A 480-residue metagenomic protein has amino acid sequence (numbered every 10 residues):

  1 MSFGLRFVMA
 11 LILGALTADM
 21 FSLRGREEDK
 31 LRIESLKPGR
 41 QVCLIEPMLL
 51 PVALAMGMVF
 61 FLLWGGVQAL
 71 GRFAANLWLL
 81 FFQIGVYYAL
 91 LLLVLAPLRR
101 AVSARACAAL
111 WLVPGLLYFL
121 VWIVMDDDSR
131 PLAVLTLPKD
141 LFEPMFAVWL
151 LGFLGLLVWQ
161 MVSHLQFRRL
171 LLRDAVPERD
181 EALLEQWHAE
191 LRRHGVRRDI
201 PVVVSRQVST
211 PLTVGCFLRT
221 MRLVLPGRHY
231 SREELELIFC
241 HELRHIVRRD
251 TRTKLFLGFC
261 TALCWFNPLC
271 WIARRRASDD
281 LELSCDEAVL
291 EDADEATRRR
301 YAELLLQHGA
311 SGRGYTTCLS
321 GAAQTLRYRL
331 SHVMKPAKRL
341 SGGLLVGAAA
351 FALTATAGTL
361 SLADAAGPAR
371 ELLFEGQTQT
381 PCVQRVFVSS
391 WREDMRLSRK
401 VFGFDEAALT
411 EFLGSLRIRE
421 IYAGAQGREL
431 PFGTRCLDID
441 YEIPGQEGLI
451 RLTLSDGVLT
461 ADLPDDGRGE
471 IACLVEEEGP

Functional and structural regions predicted by a protein language model:
M1-L16, G71-F81: Hydrophobic transmembrane alpha-helical segments in integral membrane proteins
S2, G358-A365, A461: Charged interaction patches that mediate protein-protein contacts
S2, R26, K37, P138 (+16 more regions): Serine/threonine-rich low-complexity intrinsically disordered regions
T17-F21: Basic/polar, acidic-poor N-terminal "presequence/leader" segments that form or can form short amphipathic helices
S22-A53, F60-D127, V134-L362: Membrane-embedded and juxtamembrane structural elements of multi-pass membrane proteins
D127-D128, L452: Intrinsically disordered/low-complexity terminal segments and short unstructured peptides
A366-P480: Function-determining sites in protein domains
